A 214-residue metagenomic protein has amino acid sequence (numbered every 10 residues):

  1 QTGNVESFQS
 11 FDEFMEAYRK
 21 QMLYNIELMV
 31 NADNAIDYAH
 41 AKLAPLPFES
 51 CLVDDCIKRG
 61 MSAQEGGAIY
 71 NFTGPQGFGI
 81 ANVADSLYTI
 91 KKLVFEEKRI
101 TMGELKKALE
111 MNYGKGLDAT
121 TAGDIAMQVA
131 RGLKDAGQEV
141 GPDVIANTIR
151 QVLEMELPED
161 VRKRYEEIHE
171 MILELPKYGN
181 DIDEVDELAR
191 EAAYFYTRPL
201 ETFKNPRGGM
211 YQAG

Functional and structural regions predicted by a protein language model:
Q1-G214: Acidic, glycine-enriched catalytic cores built around paired aspartates
